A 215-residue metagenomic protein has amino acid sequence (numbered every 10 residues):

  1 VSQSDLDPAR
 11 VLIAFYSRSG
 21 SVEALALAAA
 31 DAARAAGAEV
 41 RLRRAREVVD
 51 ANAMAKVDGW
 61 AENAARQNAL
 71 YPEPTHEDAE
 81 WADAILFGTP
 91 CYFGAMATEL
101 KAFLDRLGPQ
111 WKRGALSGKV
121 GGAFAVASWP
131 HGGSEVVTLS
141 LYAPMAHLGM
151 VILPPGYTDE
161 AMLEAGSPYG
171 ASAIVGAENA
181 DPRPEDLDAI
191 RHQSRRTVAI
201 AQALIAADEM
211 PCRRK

Functional and structural regions predicted by a protein language model:
V1-A115, E160-L163, I174-K215: N-terminal beta1-alpha1-beta2 submodule of the flavodoxin-like/Rossmannoid cofactor-binding fold
I13-A14, P155, S167: Intrinsically disordered, low-complexity segments enriched in small/polar residues
S117-E164: Short, glycine-/small-residue-rich phosphate/pyrophosphate-handling segment
P168-I174: Mobile gating loops/cap/lid regions near enzyme active sites that modulate substrate access
